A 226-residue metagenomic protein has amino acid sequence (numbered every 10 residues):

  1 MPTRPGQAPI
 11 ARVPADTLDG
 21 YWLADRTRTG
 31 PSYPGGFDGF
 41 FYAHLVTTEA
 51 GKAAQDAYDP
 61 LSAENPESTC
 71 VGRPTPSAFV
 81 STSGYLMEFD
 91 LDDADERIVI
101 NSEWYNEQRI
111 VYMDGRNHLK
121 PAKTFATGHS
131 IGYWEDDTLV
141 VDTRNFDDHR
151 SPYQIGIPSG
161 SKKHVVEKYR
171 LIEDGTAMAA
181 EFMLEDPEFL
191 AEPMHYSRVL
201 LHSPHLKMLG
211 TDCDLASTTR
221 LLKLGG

Functional and structural regions predicted by a protein language model:
M1-G226: PEST-like low-complexity, intrinsically disordered acidic/proline/serine-rich tracts that flank trafficking/processing
